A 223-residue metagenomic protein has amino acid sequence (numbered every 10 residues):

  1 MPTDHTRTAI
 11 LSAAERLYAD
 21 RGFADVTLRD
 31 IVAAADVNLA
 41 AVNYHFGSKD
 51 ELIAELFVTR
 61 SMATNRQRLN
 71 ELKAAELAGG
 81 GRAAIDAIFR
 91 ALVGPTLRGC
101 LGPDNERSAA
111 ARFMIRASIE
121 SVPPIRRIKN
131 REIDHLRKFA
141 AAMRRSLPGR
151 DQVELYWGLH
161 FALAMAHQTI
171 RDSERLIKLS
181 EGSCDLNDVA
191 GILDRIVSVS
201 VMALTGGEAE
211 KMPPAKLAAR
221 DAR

Functional and structural regions predicted by a protein language model:
A9, L17, R21-T59: Helix-turn-helix
K49, L56, R60, T64 (+4 more regions): Hydrophobic/aromatic residues within well-ordered alpha-helical segments
E51, R60-A75: Conserved phosphoryl-transfer catalytic core
L69-S108: Hydrophobic alpha-helical connector segments
A87, R98, G102, I133-R223: C-terminal peripheral helix-coil segments that are non-catalytic and often amphipathic
A87-A91, G102-I133, S173-K178: Amphipathic alpha-helical segments used for helix-helix packing
L92, T96, A111-S118, A162 (+2 more regions): Short alpha-helical scaffolding segments that buttress acidic/His motifs in well-ordered protein cores
